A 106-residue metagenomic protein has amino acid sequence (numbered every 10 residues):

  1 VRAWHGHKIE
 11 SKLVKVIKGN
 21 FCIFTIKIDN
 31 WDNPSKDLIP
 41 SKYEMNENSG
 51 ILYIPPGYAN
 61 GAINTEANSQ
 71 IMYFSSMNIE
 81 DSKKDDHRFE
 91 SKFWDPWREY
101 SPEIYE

Functional and structural regions predicted by a protein language model:
V1-N48, A67-E106: Non-catalytic, conserved peripheral segments adjacent to functional cores
L52, N60-T65, Y73: Short beta-strand His + acidic residue motifs that chelate non-heme Fe in jelly-roll/DSBH and cupin folds
